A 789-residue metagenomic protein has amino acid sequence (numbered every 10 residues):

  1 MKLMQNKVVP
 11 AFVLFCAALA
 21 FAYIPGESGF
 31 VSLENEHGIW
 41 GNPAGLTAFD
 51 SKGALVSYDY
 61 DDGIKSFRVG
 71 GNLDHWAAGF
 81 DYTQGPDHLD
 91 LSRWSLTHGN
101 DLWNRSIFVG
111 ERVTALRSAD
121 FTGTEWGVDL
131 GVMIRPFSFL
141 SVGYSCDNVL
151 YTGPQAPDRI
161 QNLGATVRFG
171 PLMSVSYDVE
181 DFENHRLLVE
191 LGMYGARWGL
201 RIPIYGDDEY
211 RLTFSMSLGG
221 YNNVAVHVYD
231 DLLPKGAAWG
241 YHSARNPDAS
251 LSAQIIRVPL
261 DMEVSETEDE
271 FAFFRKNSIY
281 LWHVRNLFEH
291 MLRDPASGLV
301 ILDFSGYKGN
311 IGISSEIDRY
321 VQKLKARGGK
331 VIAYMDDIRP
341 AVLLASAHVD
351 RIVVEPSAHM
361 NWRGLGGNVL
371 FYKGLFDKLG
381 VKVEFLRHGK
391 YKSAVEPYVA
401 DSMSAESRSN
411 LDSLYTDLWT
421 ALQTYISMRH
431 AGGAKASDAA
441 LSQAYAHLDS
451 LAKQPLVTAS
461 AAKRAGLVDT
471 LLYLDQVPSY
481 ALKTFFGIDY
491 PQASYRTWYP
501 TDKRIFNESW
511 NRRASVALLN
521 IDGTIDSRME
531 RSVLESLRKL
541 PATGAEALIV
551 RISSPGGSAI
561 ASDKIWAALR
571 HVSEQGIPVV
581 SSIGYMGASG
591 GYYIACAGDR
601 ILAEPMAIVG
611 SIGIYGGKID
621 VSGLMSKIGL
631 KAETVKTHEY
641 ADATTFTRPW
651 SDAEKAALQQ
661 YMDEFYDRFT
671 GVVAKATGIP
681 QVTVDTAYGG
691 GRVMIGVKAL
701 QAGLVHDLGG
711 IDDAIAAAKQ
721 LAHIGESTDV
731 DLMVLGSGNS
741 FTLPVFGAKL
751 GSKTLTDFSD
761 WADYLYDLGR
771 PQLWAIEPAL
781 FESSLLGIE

Functional and structural regions predicted by a protein language model:
L14-A22: Hydrophobic h-region of N-terminal signal peptides that target proteins for export in Gram-negative bacteria
Y23-A238: Subset of outer-membrane beta-barrel
I202, F214-W239, I426-S427, A431 (+4 more regions): C-terminal alpha-helix plus adjacent terminal tail
A244-L370, N507-L624: Cleft-lining beta-strand/loop regions that shape enzyme active-site pockets
Q322, V331, V369, K373-L482 (+1 more regions): Charged, glycine-interspersed solvent-exposed loop segments at helix/strand-loop junctions that cap or gate access
V477-L518, I565: Extracytoplasmic and endomembrane cell-envelope/extracellular-matrix remodeling and assembly machinery
N507-A547, L735-E789: Intrinsic disorder and flexible/low-complexity segments
D713-F746: C-terminal intrinsically disordered, low-complexity extensions immediately downstream of enzyme catalytic cores
